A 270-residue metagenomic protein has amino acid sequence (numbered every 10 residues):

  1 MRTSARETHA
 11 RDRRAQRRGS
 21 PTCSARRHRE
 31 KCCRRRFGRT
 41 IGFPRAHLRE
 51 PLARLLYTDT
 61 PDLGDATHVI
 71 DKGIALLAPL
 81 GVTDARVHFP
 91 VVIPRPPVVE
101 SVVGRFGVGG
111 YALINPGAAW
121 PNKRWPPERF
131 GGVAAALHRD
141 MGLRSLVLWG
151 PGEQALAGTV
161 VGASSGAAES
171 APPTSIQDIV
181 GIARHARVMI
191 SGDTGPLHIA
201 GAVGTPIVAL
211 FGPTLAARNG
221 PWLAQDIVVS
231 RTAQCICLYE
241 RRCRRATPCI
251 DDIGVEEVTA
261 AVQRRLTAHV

Functional and structural regions predicted by a protein language model:
M1-V270: Catalytic machinery of carbohydrate-active enzymes, primarily nucleotide-sugar-dependent glycosyltransferases
